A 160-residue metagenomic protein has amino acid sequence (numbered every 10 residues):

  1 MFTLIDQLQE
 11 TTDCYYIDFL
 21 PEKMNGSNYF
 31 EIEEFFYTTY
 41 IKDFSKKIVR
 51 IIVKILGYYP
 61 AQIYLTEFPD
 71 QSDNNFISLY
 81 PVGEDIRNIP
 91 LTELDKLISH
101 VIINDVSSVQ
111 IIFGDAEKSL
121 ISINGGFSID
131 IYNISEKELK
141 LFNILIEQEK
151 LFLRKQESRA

Functional and structural regions predicted by a protein language model:
M1-S128, N133-A160: Structured alpha/beta or helical-core interaction and ligand-binding surfaces enriched in interleaved
